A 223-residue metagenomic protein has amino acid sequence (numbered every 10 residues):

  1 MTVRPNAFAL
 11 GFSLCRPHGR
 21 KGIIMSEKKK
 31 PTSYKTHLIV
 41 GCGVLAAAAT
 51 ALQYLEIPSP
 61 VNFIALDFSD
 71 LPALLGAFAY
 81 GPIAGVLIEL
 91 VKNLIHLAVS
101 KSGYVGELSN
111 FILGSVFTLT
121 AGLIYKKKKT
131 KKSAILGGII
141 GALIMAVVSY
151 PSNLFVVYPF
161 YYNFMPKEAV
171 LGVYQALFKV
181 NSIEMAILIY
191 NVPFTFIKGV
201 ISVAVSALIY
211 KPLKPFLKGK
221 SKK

Functional and structural regions predicted by a protein language model:
T2, A7-A9: Ala/Thr-enriched low-complexity intrinsically disordered regions
G11, C15-K223: Loop-helix junctions at membrane interfaces
